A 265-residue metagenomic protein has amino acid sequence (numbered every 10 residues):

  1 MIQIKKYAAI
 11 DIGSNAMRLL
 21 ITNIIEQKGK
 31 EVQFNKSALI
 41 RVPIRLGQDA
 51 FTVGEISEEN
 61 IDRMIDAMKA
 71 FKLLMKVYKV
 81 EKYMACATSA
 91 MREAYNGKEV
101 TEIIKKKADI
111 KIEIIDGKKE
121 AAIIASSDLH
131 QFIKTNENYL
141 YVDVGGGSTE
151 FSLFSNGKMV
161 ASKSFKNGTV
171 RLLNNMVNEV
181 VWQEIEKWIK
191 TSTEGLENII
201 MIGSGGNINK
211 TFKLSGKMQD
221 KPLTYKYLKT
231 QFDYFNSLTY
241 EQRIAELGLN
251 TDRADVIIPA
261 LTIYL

Functional and structural regions predicted by a protein language model:
I2-F34: N-terminal basic/disordered segments at the start of proteins
K5-Y7, I21, L39, D49-E81 (+2 more regions): Helical "lid/coupling" subdomains associated with nucleotide-phosphate turnover
D11-A16, V142-S148, S204-N207: A short acidic Gly-Thr/Ser loop motif
N23-V32, M84-M91, D143-G147: Short N-terminal helix-initiation segments at or just after the protein's N-terminus
G29-T52: Short, compositionally biased "basic patch" segments
